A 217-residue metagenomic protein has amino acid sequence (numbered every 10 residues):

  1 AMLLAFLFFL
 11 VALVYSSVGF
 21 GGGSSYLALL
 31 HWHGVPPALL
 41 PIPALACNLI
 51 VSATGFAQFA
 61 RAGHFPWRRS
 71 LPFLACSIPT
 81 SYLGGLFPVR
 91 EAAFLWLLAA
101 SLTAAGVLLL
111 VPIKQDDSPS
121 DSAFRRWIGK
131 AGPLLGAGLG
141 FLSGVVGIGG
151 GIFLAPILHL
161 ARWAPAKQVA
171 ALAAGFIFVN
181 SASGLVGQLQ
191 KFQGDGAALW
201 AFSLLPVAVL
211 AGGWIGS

Functional and structural regions predicted by a protein language model:
A1-S16, G21, S25-A38, T54-L142 (+4 more regions): Juxtamembrane transmembrane-helix boundary motif
P41-L49, I78, A170-S181: Transmembrane helix-bundle signature of multi-pass membrane transporters/permeases
G151-I152: Extracytoplasmic gate region of multi-pass secondary transporters
S183-Q188: Alpha-helical transmembrane segments of helical membrane proteins, especially in multi-pass transport, channel
